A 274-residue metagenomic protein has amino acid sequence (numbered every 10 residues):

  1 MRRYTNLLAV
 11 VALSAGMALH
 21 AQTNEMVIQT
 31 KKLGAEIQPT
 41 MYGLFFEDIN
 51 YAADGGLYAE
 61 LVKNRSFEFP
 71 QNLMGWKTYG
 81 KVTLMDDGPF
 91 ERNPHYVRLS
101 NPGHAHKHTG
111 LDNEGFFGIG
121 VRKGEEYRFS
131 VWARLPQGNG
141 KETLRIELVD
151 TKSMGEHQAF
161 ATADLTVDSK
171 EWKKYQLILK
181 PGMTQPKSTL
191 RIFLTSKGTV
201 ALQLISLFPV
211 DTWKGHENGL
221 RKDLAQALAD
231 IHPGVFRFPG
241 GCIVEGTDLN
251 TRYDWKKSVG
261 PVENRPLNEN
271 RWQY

Functional and structural regions predicted by a protein language model:
M1-L8: Bacterial N-terminal signal peptides that target proteins for export
L8-G16: Bacterial N-terminal signal peptides
M17-A21: Sec/Tat signal peptide C-region and signal peptidase I cleavage site
Q22-Y274: Extracellular and organelle-lumenal recognition/adhesion modules and their flexible linkers in secreted
